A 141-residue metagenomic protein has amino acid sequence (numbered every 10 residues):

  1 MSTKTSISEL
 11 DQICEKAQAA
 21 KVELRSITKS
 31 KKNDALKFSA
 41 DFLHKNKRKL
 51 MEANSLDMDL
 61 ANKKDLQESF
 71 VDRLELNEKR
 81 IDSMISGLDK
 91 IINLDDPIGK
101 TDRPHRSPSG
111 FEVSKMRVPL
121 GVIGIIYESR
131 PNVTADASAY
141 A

Functional and structural regions predicted by a protein language model:
M1-V113, Y140: N-terminal Rossmann-like NAD(P)+-binding subdomain of aldehyde/semialdehyde dehydrogenases
P104-A141: Substrate-binding/gating loop at the entrance of the active-site cleft, primarily in PLP-dependent aminotransferase-like
